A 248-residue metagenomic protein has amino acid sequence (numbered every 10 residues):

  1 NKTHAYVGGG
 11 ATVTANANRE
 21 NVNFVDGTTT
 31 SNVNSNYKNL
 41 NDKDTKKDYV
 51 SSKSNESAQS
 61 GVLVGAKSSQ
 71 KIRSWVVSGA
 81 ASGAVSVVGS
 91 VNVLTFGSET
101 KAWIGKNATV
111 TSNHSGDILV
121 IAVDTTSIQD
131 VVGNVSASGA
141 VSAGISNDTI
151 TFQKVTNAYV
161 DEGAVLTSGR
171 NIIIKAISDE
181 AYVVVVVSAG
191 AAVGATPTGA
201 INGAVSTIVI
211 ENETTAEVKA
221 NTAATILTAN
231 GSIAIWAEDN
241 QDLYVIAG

Functional and structural regions predicted by a protein language model:
N1-G248: Low-complexity, glycine- and small/polar-enriched segments
